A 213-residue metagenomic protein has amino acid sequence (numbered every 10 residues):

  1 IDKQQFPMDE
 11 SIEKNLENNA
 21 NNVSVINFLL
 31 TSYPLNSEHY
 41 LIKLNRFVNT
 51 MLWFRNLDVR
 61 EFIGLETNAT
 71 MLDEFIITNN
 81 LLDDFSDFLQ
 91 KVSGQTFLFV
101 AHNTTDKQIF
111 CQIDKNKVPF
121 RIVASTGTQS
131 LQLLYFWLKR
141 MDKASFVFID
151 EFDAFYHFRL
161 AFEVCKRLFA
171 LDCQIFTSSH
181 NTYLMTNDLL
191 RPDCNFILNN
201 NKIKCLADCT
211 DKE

Functional and structural regions predicted by a protein language model:
I1-Q129, Y135-W137: Phosphate-coordinating catalytic segments in nucleotide- and nucleic-acid-processing enzymes
V92-S93, D142, L171-D172: A structural signal for short coil/turn segments at secondary-structure junctions
L131-Q132, F162: Short, well-ordered alpha-helical scaffold segments within catalytic/effector domains
W137-S145: Short basic/glycine-enriched coil/helix segment immediately N-terminal to the Walker B
V147-F148, I175: Non-catalytic interaction surface on structured domains
D150-F152: Walker B catalytic acidic pair
A154-F158, F162: Conserved D-loop-proximal element of ABC-family nucleotide-binding domains
F162-E213: C-terminal lobe/lid and adjacent interdomain/linker elements of RecA-like ASCE P-loop ATPase modules
